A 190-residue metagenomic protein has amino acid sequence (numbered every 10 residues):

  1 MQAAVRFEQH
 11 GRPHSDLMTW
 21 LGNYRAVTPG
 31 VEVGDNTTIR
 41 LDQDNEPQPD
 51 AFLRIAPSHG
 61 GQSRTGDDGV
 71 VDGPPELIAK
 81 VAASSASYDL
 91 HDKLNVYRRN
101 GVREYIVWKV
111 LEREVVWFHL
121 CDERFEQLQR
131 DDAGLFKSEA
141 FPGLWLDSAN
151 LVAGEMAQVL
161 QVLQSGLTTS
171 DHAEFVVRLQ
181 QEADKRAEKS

Functional and structural regions predicted by a protein language model:
M1-S190: Gly/Pro/Ser/Thr-rich low-complexity, intrinsically disordered segments predominantly at protein N-termini
